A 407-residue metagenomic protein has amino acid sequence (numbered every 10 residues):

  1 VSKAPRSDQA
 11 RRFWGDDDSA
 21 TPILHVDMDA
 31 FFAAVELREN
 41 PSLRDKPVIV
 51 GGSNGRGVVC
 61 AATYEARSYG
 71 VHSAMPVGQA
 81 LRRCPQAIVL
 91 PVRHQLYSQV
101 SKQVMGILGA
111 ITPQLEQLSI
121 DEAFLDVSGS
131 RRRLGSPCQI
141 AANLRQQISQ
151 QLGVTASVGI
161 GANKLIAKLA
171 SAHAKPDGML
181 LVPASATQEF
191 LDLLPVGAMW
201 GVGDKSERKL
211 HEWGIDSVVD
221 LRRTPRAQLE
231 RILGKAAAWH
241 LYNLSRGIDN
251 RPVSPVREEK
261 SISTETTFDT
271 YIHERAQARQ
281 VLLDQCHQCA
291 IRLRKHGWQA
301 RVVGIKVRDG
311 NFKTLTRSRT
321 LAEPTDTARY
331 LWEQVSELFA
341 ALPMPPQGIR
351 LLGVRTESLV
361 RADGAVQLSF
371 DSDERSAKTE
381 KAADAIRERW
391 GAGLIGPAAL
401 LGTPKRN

Functional and structural regions predicted by a protein language model:
V1-H240, R246, V253, I291 (+1 more regions): Gly/Gly-Pro- and Ser/Thr-rich, intrinsically disordered tail segments characteristic of DNA damage-repair and tolerance
D16, A198, S206-I349: DNA-contacting surface of Y-family translesion DNA polymerases
F31, N54-R56, G310-K313, L359-A362: Short, charged/polar surface micro-motifs in flexible loops or helix N-caps
R44-K46, P85, V154, Q299-V303 (+3 more regions): A generic structural signal for short beta-strands and their flanking turns/coil linkers
I88, F124, G304, T320 (+1 more regions): Short aromatic/hydrophobic contact patches that present stacked aromatics for nucleic-acid/ligand binding
A123-G129, T316-R319, R361-S369: Short, hydrophobic beta-strand segments
A162-L165, L244-R246, Q299-G310, I349-V360 (+1 more regions): A glycine-rich phosphate-binding loop feature that marks nucleotide/adenosyl-phosphate handling sites
E323-N407: Acidic, metal-coordinating catalytic segment for phosphate/diphosphate chemistry, firing primarily on the Nudix
